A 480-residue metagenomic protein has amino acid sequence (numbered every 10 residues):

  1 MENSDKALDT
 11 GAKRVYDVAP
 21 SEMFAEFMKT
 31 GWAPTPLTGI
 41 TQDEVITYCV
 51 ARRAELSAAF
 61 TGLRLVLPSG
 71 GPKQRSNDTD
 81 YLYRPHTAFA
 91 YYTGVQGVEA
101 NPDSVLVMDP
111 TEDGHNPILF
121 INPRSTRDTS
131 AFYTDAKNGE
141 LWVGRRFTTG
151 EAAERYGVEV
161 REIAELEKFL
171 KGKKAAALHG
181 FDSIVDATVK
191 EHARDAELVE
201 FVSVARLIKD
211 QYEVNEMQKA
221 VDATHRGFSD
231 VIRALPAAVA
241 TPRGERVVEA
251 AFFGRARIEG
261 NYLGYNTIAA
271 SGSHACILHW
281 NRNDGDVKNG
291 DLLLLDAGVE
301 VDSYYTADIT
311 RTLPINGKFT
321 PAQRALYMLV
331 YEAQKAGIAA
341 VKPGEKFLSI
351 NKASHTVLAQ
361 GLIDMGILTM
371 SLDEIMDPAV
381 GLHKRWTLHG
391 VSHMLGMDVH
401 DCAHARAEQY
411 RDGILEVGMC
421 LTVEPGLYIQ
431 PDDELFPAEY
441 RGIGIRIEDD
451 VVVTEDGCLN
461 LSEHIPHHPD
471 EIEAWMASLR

Functional and structural regions predicted by a protein language model:
M1-R480: Active-site neighborhoods and metal-handling regions in enzymes and metal-associated proteins
